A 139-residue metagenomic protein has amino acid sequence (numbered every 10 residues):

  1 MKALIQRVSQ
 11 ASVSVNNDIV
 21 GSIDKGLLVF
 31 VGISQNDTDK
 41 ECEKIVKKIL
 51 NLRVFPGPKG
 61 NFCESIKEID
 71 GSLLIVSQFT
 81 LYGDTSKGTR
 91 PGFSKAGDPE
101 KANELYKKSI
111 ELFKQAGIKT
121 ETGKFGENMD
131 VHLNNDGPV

Functional and structural regions predicted by a protein language model:
Q6, G32, S77, H132: Short beta-strand segments
S9, L73, Q78-L81: Short glycine-enriched loops at secondary-structure junctions
I19-D70, T80-E111, Q115: Compact, glycine-rich, soluble single-domain proteins
I45, V76, V139: Residue-level signal for inorganic ion chemistry
P58-L73, E121-N134: Glycine/charge-rich, flexible interdomain linkers and switch-proximal surface loops that mediate coupling
N103-V139: A generic hydrophobic-segment detector
